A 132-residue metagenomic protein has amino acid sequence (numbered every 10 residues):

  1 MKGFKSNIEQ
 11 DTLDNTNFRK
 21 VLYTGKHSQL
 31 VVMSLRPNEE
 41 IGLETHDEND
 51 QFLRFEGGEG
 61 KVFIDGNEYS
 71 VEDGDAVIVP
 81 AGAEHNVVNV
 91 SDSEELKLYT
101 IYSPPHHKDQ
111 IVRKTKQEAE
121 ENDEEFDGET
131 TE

Functional and structural regions predicted by a protein language model:
M1-H27, K114-E132: A short, N-terminal "cap"/entry segment at the start of jelly-roll beta-barrel domains of the cupin/DSBH fold
I8-L43, N49, I101: A short glycine-rich, His/Asp/Glu-containing loop-to-beta-strand
K26-S28, P37-E40, E59-K61, E68 (+1 more regions): Short, charged/polar surface micro-motifs in flexible loops or helix N-caps
D50-G60, D65: Glycine- and acidic-residue-biased ligand/ion/polar-headgroup-sensing regions
N67-A81: Short acidic-glycine-tyrosine-enriched beta hairpin
A81-K108: Ligand-binding loop in jelly-roll beta-barrel domains
